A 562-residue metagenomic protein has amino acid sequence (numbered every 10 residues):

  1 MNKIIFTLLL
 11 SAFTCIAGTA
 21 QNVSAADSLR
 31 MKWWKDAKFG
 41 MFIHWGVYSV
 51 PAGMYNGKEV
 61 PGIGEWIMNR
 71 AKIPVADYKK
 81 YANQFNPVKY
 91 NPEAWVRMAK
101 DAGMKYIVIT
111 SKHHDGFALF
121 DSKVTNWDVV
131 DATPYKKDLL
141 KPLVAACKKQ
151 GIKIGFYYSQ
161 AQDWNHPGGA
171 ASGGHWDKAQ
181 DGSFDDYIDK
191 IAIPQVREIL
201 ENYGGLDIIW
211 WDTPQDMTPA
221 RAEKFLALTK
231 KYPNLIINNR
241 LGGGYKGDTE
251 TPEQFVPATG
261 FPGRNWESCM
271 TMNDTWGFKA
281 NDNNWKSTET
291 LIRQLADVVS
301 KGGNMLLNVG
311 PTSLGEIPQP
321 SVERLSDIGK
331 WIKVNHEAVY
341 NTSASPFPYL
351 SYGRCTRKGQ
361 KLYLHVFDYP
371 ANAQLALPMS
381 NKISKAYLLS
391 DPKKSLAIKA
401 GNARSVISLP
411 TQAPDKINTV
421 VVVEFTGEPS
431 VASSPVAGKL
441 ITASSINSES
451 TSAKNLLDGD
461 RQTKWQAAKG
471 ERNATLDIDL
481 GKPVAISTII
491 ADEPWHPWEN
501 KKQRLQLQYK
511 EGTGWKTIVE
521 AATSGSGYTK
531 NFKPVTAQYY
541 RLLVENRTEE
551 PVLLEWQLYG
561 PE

Functional and structural regions predicted by a protein language model:
M1-A25: Bacterial Sec-dependent N-terminal signal peptides
Q21-S452, A468, D477-I478, A485 (+8 more regions): Mature catalytic domains of secreted/periplasmic carbohydrate-active enzymes
N455-R461: Acidic, glycine-anchored loop motifs typical of Ca2+
K464-Q466: Carboxylate-dense, calcium-coordinating segments in secreted/extracellular and ER-lumen proteins
